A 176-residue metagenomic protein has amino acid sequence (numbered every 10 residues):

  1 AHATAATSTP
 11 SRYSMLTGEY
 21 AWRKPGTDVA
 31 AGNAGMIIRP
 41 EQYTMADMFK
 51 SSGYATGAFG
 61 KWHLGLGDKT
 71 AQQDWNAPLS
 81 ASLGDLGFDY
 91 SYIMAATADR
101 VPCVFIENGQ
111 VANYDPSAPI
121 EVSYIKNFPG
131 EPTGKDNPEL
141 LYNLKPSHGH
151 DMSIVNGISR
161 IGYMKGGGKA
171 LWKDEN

Functional and structural regions predicted by a protein language model:
A1-N176: Formylglycine-dependent sulfatase
